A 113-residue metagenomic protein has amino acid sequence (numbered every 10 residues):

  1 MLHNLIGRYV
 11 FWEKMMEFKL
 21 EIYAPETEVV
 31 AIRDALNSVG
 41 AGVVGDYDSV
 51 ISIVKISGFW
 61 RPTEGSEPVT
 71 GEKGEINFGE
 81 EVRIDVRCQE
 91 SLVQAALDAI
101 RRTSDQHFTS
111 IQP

Functional and structural regions predicted by a protein language model:
L2-P113: Positively charged, small/polar-rich N-terminal and surface patches that mediate targeting and assembly and bind
